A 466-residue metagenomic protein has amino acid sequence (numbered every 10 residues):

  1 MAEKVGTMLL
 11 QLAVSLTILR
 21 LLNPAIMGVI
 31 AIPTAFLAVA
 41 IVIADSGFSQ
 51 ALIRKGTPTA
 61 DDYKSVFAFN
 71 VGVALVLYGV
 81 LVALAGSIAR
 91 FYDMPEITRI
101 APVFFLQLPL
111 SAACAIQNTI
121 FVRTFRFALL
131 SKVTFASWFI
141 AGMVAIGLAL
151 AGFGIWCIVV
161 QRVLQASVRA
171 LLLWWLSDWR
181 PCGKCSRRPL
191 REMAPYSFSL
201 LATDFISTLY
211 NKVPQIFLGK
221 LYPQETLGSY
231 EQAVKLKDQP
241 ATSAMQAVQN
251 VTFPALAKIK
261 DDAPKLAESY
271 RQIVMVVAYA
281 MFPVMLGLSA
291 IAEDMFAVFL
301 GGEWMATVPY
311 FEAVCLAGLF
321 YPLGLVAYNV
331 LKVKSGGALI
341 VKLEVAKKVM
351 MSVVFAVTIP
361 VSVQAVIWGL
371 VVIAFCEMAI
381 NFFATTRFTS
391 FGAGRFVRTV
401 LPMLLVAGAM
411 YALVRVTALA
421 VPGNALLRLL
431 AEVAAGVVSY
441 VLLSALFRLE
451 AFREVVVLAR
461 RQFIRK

Functional and structural regions predicted by a protein language model:
M1-F48, V73-A85, Q107, S137-I146 (+2 more regions): Signature of the first transmembrane helix
M1-Q11, P33, A38, V42-G86 (+6 more regions): Membrane-water interface segments that mark the loop-to-transmembrane alpha-helix transition
M8, L12, A68-D93, R99-P102 (+5 more regions): Alpha-helical transmembrane segments of multi-pass membrane transport and lipid-handling proteins
A51-A60, L110-T134, A151-W156, S177 (+3 more regions): Membrane-interface junctions at transmembrane-helix termini in multi-pass inner-membrane proteins
R54-N70, S229-V345, V457: Specific pore-lining/lateral-gate transmembrane helices of multi-pass inner-membrane transport and insertion machines
T98-F105, V133-D178, E192-Y196, V234 (+4 more regions): Hydrophobic alpha-helical transmembrane segments
A128, L171-I216, K220-L221, T226 (+3 more regions): Interhelical loop/hinge segments that connect adjacent transmembrane helices in multipass membrane
F383-A393, V400, A412-K466: Membrane-proximal transmembrane or re-entrant/amphipathic helices at the cytosolic face
